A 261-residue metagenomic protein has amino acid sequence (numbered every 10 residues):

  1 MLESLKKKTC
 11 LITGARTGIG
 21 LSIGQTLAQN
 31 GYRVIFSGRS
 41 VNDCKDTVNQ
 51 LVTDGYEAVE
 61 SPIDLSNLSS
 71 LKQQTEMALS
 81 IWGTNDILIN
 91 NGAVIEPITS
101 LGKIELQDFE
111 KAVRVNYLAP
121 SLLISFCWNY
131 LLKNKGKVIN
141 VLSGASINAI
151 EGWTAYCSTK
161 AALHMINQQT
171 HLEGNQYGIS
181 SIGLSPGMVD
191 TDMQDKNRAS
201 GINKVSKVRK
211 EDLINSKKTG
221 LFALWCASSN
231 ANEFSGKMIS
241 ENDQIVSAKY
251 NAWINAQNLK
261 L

Functional and structural regions predicted by a protein language model:
R16-T17: Conserved glycine-rich cofactor-binding loop
Y32-D46: Conserved glycine-rich Rossmann-like NAD(P)H-binding loop of the short-chain dehydrogenase/reductase
P62-Q74, L106: The beta1-alpha1 cofactor-binding region of Rossmann-like NAD(H)/NADP(H)-dependent oxidoreductases
N91-P97: Conserved NAD(P)H cofactor-binding loop of Rossmann-fold oxidoreductase domains
T99-L101, D108-E110: Substrate-binding pocket helix/loop in short-chain dehydrogenase/reductase
K137-A162, N167-Q168, L172-Q176, M188-V189: Catalytic loop of short-chain dehydrogenase/reductase
G183-L184, S200-Q257: C-terminal helical subdomain
